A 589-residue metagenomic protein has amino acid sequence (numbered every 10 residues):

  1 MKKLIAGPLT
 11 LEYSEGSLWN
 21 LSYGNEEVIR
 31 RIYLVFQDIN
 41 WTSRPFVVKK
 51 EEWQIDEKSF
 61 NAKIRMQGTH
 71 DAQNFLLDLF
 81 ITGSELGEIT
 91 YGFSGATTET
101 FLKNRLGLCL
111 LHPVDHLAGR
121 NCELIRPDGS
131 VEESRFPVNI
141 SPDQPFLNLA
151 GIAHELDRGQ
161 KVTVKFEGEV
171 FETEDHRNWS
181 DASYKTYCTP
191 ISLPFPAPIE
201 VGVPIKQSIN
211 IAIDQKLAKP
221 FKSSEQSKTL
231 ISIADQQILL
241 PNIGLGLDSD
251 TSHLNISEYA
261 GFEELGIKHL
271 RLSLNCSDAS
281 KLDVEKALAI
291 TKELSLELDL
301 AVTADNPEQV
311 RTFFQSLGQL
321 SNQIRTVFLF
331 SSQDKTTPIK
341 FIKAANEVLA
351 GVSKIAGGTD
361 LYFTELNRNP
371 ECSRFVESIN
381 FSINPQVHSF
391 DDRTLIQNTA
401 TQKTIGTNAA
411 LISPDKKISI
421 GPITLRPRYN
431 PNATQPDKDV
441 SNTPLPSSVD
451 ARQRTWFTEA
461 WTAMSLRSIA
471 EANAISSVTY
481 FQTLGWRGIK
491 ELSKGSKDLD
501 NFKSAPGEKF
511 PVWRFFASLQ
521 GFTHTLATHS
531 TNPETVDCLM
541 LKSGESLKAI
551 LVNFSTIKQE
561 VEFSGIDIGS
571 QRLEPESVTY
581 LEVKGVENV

Functional and structural regions predicted by a protein language model:
M1-R65, N121, I267, R271: Acidic-aromatic substrate-binding/catalytic surfaces of carbohydrate-active enzymes
L4-I5, Y33-F36, F60-N61, T69-D71 (+2 more regions): Beta-strand-rich recognition/accessory modules
D38-T98, T173-S183: Extended, loop-rich substrate-binding clefts of extracytoplasmic carbohydrate-active enzymes
E88-E167: Polysaccharide-binding surfaces and accessory modules of carbohydrate-active proteins
D250-A279, I290-L294, D299: Catalytic domains of carbohydrate-active enzymes, especially glycoside hydrolases
Q333-W456: Noncatalytic carbohydrate-binding groove/subsite architecture in carbohydrate-active enzymes
G421-P511: Aromatic/acidic polysaccharide-binding cleft in carbohydrate-active enzymes
S530-S564: Carbohydrate-binding surface patches
